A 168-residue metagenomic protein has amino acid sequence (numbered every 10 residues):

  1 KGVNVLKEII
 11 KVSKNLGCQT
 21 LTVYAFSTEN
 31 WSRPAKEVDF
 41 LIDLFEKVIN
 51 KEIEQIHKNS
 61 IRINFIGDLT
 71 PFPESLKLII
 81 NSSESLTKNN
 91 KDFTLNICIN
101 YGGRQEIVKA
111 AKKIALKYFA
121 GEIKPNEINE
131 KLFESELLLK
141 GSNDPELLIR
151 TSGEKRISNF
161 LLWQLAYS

Functional and structural regions predicted by a protein language model:
K1-S168: Flexible, compositionally biased loop and terminal segments
